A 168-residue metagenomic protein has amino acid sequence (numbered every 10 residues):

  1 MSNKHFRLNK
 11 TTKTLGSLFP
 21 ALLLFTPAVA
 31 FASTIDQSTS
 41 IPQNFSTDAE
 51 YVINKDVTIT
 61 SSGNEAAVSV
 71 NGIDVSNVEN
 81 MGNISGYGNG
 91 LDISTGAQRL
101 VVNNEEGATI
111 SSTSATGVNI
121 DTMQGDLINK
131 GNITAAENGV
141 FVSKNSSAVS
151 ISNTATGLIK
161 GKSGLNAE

Functional and structural regions predicted by a protein language model:
M1-A32: Gram-negative bacterial Sec-dependent N-terminal signal peptides
F6-L8, L100, G107: Positively charged, low-complexity intrinsically disordered regions
L18, F25-V29, E105, N145 (+1 more regions): Short, intrinsically disordered, low-complexity terminal segments
A28-V29, A67, N77, V101 (+2 more regions): Detector for intrinsically disordered, low-structure N-terminal pre-sequences
S33-Q37, Y51-E65, E79-G88, N103-S114 (+2 more regions): Beta-strand-rich solenoid/repeat architectures in extracellular/passenger domains of polysaccharide-targeting enzymes
S40-E50, N64-I73, N89-G96, A115-T122 (+3 more regions): Glycine-rich beta-solenoid repeat tracts in large extracellular/virion proteins
D74-E79, R99-E105, Q124: Post-signal-peptide, soluble extracytosolic/periplasmic N-terminal scaffold domains of envelope/secretory systems
V149-N153: A detector of tandem-repeat and repeat-rich interaction/domain scaffolds
